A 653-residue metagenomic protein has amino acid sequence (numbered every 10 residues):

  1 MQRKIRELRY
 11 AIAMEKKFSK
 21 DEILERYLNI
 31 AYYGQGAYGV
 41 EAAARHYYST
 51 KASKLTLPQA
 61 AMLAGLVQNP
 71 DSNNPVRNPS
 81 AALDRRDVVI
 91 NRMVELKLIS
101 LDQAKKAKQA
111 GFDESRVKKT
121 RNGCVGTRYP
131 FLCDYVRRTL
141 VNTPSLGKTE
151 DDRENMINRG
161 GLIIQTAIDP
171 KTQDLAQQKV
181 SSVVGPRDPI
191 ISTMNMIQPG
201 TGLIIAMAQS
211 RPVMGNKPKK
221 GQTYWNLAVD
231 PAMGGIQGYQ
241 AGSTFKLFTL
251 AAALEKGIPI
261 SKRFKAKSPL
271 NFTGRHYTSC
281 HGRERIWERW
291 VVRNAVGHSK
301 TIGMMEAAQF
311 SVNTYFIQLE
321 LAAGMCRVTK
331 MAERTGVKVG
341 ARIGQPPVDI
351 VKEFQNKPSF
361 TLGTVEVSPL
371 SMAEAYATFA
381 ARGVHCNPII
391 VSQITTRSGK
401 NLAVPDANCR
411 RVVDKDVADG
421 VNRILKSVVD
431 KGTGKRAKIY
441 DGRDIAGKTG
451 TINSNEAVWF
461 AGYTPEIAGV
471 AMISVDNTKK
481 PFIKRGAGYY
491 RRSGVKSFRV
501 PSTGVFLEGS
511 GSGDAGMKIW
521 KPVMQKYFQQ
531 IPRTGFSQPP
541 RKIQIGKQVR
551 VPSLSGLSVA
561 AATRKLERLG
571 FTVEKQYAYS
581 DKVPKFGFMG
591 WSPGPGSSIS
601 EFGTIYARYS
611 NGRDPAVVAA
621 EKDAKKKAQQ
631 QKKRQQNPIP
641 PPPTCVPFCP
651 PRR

Functional and structural regions predicted by a protein language model:
M1-P170, Q345-P347, S359-L362, A377: Non-catalytic, structured segments within soluble enzyme domains
R3-K4, M14-E22, G34-Y38, K54-P58 (+15 more regions): Soluble non-cytosolic domains of exported or imported proteins
I5, S80, R86, E95-E114 (+4 more regions): Acidic/histidine-enriched alpha-helical segments
E15-K20, Y32-A37, K51-S53, S72 (+10 more regions): Bacterial peptidoglycan biogenesis and beta-lactam-recognition machinery
I23, T56, M93, A176 (+13 more regions): Residue-level preference for non-acidic, small/hydrophobic
A42-H46, D71-P75, D152-G160, P170-F248 (+7 more regions): Short pre-catalytic segments that frame enzyme active sites
L162, T166-P186, M194-M196, M207-S210 (+4 more regions): A penicillin-recognizing enzyme superfamily signal
P522, K526-R653: Ligand-recognition elements built from short beta-strands and adjacent flexible loops
